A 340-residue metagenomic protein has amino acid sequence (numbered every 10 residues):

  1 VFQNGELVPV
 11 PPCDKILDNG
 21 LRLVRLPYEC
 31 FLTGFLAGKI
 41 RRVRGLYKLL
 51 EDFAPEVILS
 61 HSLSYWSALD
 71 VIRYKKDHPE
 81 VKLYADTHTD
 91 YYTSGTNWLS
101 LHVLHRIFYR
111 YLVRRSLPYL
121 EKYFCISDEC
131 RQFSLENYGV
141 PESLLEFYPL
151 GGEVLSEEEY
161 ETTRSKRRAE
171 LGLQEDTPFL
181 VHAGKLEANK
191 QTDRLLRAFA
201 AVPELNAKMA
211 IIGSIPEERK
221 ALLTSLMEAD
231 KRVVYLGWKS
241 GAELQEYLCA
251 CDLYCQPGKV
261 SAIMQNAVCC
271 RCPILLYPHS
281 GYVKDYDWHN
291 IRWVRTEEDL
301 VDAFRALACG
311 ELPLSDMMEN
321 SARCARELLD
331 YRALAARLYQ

Functional and structural regions predicted by a protein language model:
K82, R106, R110-T162: Donor nucleotide-sugar binding/catalytic pocket of nucleotide-sugar-dependent glycosyltransferases
G152-E153, A183-L186, K208-A221, G237: Glycosyltransferase donor-sugar binding loop
Q174-K190, L196-F199, A210: Conserved donor-binding/catalytic core segment of Leloir-type glycosyltransferases
K220-E243: Nucleotide-activated donor-binding/catalytic signature segment of Leloir-type glycosyltransferases, i.e., the conserved
E246-K259, C272-P273: Acidic donor-binding loop of glycosyltransferase active sites
P273-V283: Short hydrophobic beta-strand element within catalytic cores of glycosyltransferases and related nucleotide-activated
Y277, W288-E298, A306-L312: Conserved acidic donor-binding segment of nucleotide-sugar-dependent glycosyltransferases
C309-Q340: A charged, aromatic-enriched C-terminal amphipathic alpha-helix characteristic of glycosyltransferases across folds
